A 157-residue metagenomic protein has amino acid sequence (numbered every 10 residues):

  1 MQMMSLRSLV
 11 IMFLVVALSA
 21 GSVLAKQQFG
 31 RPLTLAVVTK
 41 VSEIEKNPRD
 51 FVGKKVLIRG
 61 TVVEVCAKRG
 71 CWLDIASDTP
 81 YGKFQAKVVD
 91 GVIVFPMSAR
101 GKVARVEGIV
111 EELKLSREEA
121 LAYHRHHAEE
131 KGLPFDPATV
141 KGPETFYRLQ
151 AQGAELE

Functional and structural regions predicted by a protein language model:
M1-L6: N-terminal secretory signal peptides that target proteins for export/translocation
L9-A20: Bacterial N-terminal signal peptides
L24-E157: OB-fold and OB-like single-stranded nucleic-acid-recognition modules and their adjacent interaction interfaces
